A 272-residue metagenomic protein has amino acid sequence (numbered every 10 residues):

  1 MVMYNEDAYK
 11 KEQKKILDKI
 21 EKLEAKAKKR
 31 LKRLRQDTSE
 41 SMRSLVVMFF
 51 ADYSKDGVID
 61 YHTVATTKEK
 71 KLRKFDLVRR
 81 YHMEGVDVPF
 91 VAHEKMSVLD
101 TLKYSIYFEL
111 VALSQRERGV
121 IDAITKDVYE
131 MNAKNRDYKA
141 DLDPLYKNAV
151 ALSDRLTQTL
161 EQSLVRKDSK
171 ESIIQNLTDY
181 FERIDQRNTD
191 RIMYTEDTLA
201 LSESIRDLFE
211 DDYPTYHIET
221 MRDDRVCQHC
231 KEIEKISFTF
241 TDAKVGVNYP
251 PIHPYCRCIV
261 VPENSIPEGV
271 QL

Functional and structural regions predicted by a protein language model:
M1-I184, E196, A200, P267-L272: N-terminal leader/targeting and assembly helices and adjacent pre-domain segments
E182-L272: Acidic, glycine-rich two-metal-ion catalytic cores of nucleic acid-processing enzymes
